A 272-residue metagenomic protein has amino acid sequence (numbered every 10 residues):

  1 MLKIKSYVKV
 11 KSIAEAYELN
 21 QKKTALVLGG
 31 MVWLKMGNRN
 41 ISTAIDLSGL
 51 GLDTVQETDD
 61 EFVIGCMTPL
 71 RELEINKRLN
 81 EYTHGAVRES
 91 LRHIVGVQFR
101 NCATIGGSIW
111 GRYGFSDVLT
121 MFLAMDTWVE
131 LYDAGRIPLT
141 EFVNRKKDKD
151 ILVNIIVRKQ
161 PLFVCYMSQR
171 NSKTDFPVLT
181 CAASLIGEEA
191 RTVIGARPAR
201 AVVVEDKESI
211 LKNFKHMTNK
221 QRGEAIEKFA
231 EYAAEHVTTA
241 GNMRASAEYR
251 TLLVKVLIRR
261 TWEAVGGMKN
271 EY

Functional and structural regions predicted by a protein language model:
M1-Y272: C-terminal structural segment of proteins
